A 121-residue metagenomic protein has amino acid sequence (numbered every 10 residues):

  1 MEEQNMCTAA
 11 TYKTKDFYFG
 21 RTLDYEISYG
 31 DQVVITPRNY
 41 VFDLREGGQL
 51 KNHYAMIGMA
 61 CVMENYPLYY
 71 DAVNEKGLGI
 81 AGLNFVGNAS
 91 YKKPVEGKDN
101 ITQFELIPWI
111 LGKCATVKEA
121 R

Functional and structural regions predicted by a protein language model:
E2-K98: A contiguous strand-loop segment
G82, E96-R121: Alpha/propeptide regions of enzymes that mature by internal proteolysis
